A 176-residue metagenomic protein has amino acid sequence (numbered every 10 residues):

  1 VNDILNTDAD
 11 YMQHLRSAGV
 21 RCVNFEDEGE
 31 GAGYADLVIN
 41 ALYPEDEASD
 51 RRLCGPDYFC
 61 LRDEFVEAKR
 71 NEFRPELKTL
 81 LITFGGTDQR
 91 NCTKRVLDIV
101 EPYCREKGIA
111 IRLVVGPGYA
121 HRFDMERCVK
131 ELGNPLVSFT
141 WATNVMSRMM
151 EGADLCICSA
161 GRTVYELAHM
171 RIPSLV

Functional and structural regions predicted by a protein language model:
V1-R52: Active-site and donor-binding regions of nucleotide-sugar-utilizing enzymes
A18-R21, G108-I109, I172: A short helix->loop->beta-strand "cap" motif at the edges of active sites that frequently abuts
F25-E26, A41, G55-P56, V114 (+1 more regions): Generic beta-sheet signal
Y34-N91, H121-F123: A nucleotide-sugar donor-handling region in carbohydrate enzymes
K78-A153: Donor-nucleotide binding loops and adjacent catalytic segments primarily of GT-B fold Leloir glycosyltransferases
M146, T163-V164: Short glycine/serine-rich donor-binding loops of glycosyltransferases
E151-T163, I172: Acidic donor-binding loop of glycosyltransferase active sites
L167: Donor-sugar nucleotide-binding helix/loop cap in glycosyltransferases
